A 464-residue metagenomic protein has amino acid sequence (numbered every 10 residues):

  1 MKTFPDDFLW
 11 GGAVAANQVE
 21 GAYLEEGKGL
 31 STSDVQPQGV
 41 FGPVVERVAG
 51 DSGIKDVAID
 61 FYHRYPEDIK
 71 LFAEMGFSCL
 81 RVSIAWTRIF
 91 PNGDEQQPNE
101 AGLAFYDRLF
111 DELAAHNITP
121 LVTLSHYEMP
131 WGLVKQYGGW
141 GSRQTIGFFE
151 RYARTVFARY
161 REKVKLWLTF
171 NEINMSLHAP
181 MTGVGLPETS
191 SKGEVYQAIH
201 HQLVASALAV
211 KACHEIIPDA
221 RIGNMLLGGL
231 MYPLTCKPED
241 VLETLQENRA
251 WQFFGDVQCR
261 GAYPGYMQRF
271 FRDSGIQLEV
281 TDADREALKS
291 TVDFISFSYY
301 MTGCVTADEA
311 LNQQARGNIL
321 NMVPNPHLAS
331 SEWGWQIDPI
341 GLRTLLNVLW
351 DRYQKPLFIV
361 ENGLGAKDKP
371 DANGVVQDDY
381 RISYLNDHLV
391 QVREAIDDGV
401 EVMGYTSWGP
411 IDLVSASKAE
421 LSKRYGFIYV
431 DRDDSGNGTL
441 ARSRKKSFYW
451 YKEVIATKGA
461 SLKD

Functional and structural regions predicted by a protein language model:
M1-A49, N92-D94, L103-D464: Active-site region of glycoside hydrolase catalytic domains
G50-R64, G141-Q144: Active-site mouth loops of central-metabolism enzymes
D60, R64-A85, S290, F294: Catalytic domains of carbohydrate-active enzymes, especially glycoside hydrolases
M75-G102, V122: Aromatic-lined carbohydrate-binding/catalytic grooves of carbohydrate-active enzymes
